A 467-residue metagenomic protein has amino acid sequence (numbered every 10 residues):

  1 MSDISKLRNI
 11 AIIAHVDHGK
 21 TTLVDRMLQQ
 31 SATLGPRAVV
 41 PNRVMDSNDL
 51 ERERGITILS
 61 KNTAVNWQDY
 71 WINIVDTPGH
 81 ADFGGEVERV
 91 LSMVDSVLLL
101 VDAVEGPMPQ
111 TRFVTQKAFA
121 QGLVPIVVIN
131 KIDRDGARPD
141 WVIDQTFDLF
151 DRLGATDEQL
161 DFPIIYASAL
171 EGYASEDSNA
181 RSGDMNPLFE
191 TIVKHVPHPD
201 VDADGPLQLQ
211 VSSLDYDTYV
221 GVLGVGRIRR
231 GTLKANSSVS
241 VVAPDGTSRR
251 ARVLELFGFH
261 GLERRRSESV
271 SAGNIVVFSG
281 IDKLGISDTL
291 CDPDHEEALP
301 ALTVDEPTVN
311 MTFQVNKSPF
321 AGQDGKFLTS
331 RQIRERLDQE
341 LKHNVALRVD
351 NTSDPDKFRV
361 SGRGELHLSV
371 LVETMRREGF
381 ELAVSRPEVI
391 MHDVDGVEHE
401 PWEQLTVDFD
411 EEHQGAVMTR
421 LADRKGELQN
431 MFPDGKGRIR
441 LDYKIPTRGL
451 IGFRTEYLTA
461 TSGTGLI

Functional and structural regions predicted by a protein language model:
M1-V101, E105-P107, Q145, L214-D217: P-loop NTPase switch module centered on the Walker A-proximal segment
A11-I12, V128-G136, E171-Y173, D177-R181 (+3 more regions): Conserved short loop/turn motifs at secondary-structure junctions
D17, L23, G55, I74-D76 (+16 more regions): Residue-level signature of catalytic and energy-coupling elements of molecular machines, predominantly ATP/GTP-dependent
Y70, M93-V97, Q121-P125, Q159-F162 (+1 more regions): Short glycine-/polar-rich loops that comprise or flank the Walker A/P-loop and associated switch/sensor motifs
V87-V101, G106-F150: Conserved P-loop NTPase nucleotide-binding/switch module
V124, R134-P197: Canonical P-loop GTPase G-domain recognition
P163, E190-K194, G224-I467: Accessory interaction regions appended to the cores of large information-processing enzymes
L170, G183-V225, R229-L233: Accessory interdomain/linker segments of ATP-dependent helicases and helicase-like nucleic-acid enzymes that mediate
